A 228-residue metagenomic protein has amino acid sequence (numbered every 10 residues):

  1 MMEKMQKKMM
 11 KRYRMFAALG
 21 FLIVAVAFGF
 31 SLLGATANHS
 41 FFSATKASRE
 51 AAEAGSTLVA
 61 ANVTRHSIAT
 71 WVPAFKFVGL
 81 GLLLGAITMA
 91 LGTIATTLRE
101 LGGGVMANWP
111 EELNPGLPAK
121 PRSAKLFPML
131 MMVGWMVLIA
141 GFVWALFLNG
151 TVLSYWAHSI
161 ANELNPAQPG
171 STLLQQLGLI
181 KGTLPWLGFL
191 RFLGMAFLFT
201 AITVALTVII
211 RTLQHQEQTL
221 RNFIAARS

Functional and structural regions predicted by a protein language model:
M1-M9, R99-R122: Cytoplasmic membrane-interface regions of multi-pass membrane proteins
M5-A27, P121-I139, R211-Q214: Alpha-helical transmembrane segments and their helix-start/interface "positive-inside/aromatic belt" motifs in integral
G20, V78-G81, G85, G134 (+2 more regions): Periodic glycine anchor positions in long extracellular repeat architectures
V26-S56, I139-P169: Membrane-helix exit/juxtamembrane interface segments
N38, I87-L113, L153, F199-S228: Cytosolic juxtamembrane helix at the C-terminal end of the final transmembrane segment
S56-V78, S171-R191: Membrane-interface segments at the starts/ends of alpha-helical transmembrane spans
A61-G104: Extended, hydrophobic interaction surfaces within ordered domains
P73, G116-V137, G178-R191: Long compositionally biased, domain-poor regions of proteins
